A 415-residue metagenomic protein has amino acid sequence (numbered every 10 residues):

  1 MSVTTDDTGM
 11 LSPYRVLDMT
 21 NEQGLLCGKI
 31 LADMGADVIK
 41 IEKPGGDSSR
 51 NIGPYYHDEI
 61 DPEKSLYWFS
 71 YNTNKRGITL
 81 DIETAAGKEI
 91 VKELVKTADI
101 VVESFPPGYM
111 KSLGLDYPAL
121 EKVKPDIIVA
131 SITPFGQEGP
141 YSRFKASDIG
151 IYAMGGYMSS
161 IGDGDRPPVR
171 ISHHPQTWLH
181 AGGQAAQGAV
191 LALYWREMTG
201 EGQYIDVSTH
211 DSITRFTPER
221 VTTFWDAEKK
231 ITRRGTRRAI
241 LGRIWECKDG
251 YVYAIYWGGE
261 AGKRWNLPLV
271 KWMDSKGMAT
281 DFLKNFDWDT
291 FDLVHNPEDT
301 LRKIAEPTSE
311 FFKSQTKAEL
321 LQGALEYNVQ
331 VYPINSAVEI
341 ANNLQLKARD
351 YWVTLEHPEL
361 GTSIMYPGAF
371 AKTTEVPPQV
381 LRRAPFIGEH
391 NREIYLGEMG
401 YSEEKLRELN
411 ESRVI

Functional and structural regions predicted by a protein language model:
M1-M198, I231, A318, F386 (+1 more regions): N-terminal helix-loop segment corresponding to the beta1-alpha1 unit of nucleotide/adenylate-binding folds
M1-R15, E246-C247, N285-F286, I340-I415: Terminal low-complexity tails and localization/encapsulation signals of metabolic enzymes
V38, L325-I340, Y401-L406: Short, well-structured beta-strand/strand-turn elements
Y67-F69, I240-E246, T362: Short, surface-exposed beta-strand/loop micro-motifs that present aromatic residues
G150, H174-V190, S208-T217, I240 (+1 more regions): Mid-domain beta-loop-alpha active-site segment that forms a flexible, acidic cofactor/metal-binding surface
V169-H180, T232-G242, Y253-W257, D292 (+1 more regions): A short glycine-threonine-serine/GTX helix/turn-capping micro-motif
G182-G202, R215, E219-W225, P268-F282: Oxidoreductase and adenylate-handling cofactor-binding alpha/beta cores
L241-Y327: Aromatic-enriched alpha-helical interface/lid elements that frame and gate functional surfaces
